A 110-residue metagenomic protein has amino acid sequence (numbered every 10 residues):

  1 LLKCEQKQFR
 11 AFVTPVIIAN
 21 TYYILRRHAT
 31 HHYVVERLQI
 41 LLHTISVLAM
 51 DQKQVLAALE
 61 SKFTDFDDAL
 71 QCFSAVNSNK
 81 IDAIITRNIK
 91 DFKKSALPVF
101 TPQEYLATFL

Functional and structural regions predicted by a protein language model:
L1-L2, L38, Q71-C72: Short amphipathic alpha-helical segments and helix-helix/interface helices
L1-R26, A49-M50: PIN/NYN-family metal-dependent endoribonuclease catalytic core
K3-K7, L41, S78: Hydrophobic helix-cap positions at the C-terminus of alpha-helices in RecA-like/P-loop ATPase nucleotide-binding cores
I18-N20, I40, K53-L59: Short linear capping/connector segments at secondary-structure termini
Y23-A49: Helix-adjacent hinge/juxtasegments
I45-I89: Active-site neighborhoods of divalent-metal-dependent phosphate/nucleic-acid chemistry enzymes
V76-L110: Acidic, PIN/NYN-like endoribonuclease modules and their adjacent C-terminal/linker elements
